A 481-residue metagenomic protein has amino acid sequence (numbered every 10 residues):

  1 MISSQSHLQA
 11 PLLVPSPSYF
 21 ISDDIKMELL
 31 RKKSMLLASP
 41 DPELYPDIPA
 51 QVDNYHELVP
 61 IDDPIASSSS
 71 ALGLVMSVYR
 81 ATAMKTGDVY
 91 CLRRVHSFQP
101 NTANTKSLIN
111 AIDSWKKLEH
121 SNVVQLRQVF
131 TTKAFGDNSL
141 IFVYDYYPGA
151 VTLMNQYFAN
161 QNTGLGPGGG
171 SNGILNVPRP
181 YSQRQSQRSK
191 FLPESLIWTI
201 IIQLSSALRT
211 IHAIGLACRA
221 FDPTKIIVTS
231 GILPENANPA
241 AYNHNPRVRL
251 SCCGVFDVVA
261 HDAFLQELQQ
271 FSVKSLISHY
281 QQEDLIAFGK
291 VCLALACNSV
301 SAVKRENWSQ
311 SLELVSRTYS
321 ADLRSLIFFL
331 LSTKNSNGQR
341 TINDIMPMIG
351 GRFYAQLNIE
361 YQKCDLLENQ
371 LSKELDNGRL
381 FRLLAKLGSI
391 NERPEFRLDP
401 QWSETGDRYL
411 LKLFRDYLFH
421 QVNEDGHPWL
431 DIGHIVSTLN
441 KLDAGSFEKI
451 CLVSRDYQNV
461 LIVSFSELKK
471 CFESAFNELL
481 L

Functional and structural regions predicted by a protein language model:
I2-S69: Juxta-kinase regulatory segment immediately upstream of eukaryotic protein kinase catalytic domains
Y45-V52, E57-N138, F142, P148 (+1 more regions): ATP-binding glycine-rich loop module of kinase domains
R127-S195: Conserved structural core of kinase catalytic domains
P193, L208-N243, R247: Catalytic-loop of the protein kinase fold
I200-I201: Activation segment signature within eukaryotic-like protein kinase domains
S206-A207, L326: Conserved hydrophobic core/spine positions of the Hanks-type protein kinase catalytic domain
Y242-L326, L380-P400, E404-C451, E478: C-lobe/activation-segment region of protein kinase-like
S332-E360: Terminal C-lobe "cap" of eukaryotic-type protein kinase domains
